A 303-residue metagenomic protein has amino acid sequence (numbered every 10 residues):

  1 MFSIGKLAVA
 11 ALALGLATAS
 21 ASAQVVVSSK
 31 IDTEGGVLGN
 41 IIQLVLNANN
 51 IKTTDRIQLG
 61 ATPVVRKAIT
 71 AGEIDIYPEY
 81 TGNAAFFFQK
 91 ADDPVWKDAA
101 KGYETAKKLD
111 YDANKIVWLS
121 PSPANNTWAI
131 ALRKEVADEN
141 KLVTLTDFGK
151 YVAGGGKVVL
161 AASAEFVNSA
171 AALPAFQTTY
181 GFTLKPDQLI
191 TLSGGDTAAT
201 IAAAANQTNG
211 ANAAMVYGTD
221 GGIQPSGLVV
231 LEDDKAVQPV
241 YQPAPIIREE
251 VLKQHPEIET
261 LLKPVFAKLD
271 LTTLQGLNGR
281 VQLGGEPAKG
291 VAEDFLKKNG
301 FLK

Functional and structural regions predicted by a protein language model:
M1-V9: Bacterial N-terminal signal peptides that target proteins for export
A8-A17: Bacterial N-terminal signal peptides
T18-A23: Sec/Tat signal peptide C-region and signal peptidase I cleavage site
Q24-I42, I57-A61, E165-N168, Q282: Extracytoplasmic "Venus flytrap"
T33, D55-K67, A164, K185-A202: Short helix-initiation/N-cap motifs at beta->coil->alpha
T33-K52, P174, T178-Y180: Short, polar/charged alpha-helical segment
N40, V45, P63-I74, K90 (+2 more regions): Short helices/loops that flank or line small-molecule/ion binding pockets
G82-P174, T178, F182, P186 (+6 more regions): Contiguous mixed-secondary-structure segments that line small-molecule binding/active-site clefts of soluble domains
